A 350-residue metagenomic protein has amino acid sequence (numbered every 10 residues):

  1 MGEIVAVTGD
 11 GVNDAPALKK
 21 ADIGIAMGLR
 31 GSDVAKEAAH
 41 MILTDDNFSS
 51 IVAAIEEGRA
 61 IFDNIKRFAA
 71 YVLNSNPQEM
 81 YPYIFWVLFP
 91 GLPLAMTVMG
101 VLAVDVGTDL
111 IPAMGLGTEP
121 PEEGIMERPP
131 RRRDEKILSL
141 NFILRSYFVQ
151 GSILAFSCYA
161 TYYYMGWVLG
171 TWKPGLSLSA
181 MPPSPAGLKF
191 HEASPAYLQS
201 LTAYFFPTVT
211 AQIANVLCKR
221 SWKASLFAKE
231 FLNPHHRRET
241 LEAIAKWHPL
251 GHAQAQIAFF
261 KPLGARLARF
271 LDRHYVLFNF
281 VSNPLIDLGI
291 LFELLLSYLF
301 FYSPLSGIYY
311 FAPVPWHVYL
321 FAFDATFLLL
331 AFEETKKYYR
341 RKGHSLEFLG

Functional and structural regions predicted by a protein language model:
M1-A15, K19-I23, F85, P90 (+2 more regions): Cytosolic catalytic headpiece
M1-V7, A26-F227, I244-A245, F260 (+1 more regions): Membrane-embedded transport module
G100-A103, R237, S345-G350: Cytosolic juxtamembrane regulatory segments of membrane proteins
S146-C158, P207-A211, H235-W247, P262 (+3 more regions): Hydrophobic membrane-spanning alpha-helices of multi-pass integral membrane proteins
Y164-M165, S303-S306: Juxtamembrane "helix-exit" motif on the non-cytosolic side of transmembrane helices
Q212-V216, S297, L329-K337: Alpha-helical transmembrane segments
A228-H236, V276-D287, E347: Cytoplasmic-side transmembrane-helix entry/capping segments in multi-pass membrane proteins
T240-L263, L346-G350: Non-transmembrane, juxtamembrane loop and terminal tail segments of multi-pass eukaryotic membrane proteins
